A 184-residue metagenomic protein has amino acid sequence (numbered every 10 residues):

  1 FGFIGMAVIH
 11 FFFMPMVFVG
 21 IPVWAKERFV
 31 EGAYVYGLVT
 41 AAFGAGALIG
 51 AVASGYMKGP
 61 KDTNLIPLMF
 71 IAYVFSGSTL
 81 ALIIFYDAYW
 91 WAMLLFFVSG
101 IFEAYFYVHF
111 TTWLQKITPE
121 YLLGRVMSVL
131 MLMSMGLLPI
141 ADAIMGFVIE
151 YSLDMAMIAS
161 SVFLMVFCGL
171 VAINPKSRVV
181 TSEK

Functional and structural regions predicted by a protein language model:
F1-M14, F97-V98: Pair of pore-lining "gating" transmembrane helices in MFS-fold secondary transporters
G20-K184: C-terminal transmembrane bundle of multi-pass solute transporters/carriers
